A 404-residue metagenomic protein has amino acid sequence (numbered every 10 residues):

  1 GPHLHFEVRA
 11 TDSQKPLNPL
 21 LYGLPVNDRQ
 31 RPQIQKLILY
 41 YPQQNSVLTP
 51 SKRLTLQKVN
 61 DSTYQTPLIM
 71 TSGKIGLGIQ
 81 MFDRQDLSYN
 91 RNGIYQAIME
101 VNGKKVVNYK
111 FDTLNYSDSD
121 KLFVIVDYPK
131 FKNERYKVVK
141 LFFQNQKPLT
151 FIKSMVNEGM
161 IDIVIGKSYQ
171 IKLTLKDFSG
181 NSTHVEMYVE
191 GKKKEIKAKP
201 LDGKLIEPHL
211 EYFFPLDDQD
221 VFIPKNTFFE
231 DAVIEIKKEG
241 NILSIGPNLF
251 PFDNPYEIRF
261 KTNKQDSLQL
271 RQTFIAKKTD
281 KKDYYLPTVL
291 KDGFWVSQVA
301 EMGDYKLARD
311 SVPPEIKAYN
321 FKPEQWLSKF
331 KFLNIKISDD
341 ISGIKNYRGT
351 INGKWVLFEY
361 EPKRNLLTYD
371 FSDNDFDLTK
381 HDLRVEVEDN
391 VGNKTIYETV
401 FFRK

Functional and structural regions predicted by a protein language model:
G1-Q43, L48: Conserved, short, structured surface segments that act as functional micro-motifs
N18, K104-Y109, N241-S244, D280-V289 (+1 more regions): Surface-exposed loop/edge segments in extracytoplasmic proteins
R31-K36, P313-N320: Proline-enriched interdomain boundary motifs that mark the N-terminal boundary and often initiate the first structured
P42-N45, K52-K193, D340-K404: Long, low-complexity serine/threonine/glycine- and acidic-rich segments characteristic of extracellular
N60, P67-S72, F250-P251, P323-K329: Short, solvent-exposed loop/linker segments at the N-terminal edge of repeated beta-sheet extracellular domains
G78-R84, E257-N263, F332-D340: Short edge beta-strand/loop segments characteristic of extracellular beta-sandwich folds
I196-H209, E230-F274: Proteolytic processing hotspots in large secreted/extracellular or virion-associated proteins and select intracellular
I223, P247-Y305, N346-R348, W355-L357: Proteolytic-maturation and junctional protease-sensitive modules
